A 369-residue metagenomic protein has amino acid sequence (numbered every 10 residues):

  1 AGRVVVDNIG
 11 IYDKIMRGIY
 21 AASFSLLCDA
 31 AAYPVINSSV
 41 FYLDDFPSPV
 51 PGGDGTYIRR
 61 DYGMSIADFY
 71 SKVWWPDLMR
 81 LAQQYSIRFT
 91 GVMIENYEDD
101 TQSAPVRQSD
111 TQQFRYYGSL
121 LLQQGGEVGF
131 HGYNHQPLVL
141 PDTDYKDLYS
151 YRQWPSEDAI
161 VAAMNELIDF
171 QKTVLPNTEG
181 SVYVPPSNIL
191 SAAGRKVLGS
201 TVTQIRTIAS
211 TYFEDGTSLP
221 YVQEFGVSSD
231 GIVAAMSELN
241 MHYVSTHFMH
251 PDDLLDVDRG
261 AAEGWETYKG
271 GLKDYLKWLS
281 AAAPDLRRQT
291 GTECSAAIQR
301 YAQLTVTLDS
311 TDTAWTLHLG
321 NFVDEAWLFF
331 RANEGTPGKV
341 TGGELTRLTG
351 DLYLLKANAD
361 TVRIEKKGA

Functional and structural regions predicted by a protein language model:
A1-V5: Beta-strand-turn-beta hairpins that frame and shape the catalytic cleft of phosphate-ester-processing enzymes
N8-K14, G52, T56-S71, N96-Q108 (+5 more regions): The substrate-binding groove and active-site-proximal loops of carbohydrate-active enzymes, especially glycoside
Y12-L120, Q124, F170: Active-site beta->alpha N-cap acidic-glycine motif
Y20-V40, D77-M93, K172-L175, S200-G216 (+1 more regions): C-terminal domain-boundary segment and adjacent tail
Q83-S191, P251-L255: Metal-dependent polysaccharide deacetylase catalytic core of the NodB/CE4 family, i.e., the active-site-bearing domain
T101-Q112, I189-Y221: Substrate-binding cleft/loops of secretory-pathway carbohydrate-active enzymes
F213-F248, L254: Glycan-recognition surfaces
L348-A369: C-terminal beta-strand-rich structural cap/linker in extracellular carbohydrate-active enzymes
